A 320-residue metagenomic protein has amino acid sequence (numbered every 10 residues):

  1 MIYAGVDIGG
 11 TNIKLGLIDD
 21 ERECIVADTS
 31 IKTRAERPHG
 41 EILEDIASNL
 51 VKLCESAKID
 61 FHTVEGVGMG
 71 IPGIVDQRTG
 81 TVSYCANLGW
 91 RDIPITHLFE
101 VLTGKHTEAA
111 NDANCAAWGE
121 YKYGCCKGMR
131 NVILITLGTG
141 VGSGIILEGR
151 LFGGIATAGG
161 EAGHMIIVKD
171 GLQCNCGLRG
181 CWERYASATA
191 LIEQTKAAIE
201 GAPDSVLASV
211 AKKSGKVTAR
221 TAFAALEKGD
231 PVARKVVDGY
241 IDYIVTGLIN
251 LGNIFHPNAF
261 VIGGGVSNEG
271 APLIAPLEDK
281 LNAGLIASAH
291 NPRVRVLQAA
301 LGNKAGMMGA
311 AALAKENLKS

Functional and structural regions predicted by a protein language model:
M1-E65, D76-T79, H97-T107, K122-M129 (+3 more regions): ATP-binding/phosphotransfer module of carbohydrate and carboxylate kinases, centering on a glycine-rich
D7, G68-P72, A110, L134-G140 (+1 more regions): Short beta-strand segments
T11-N12, A113-C115, T139-G142, K169: Conserved A3 ("GATE") glycine/threonine-rich loop of ANL adenylate-forming enzymes
G66-A86, W90-I95: Gly/Ser/Thr-rich active-site cleft segment
A86-L88, D92, E108-N114, L134-L137 (+1 more regions): Active-site nucleophile and cofactor-binding loops and adjacent substrate-binding regions of central metabolic enzymes
A110-G124: Conserved PLP phosphate-binding loop immediately N-terminal to the Schiff-base lysine helix in PLP-dependent enzymes
A156, M165-I166: Zn2+-dependent cytidine deaminase-like catalytic core
G159-E161: Structural signature of FAD isoalloxazine-binding scaffolds in flavoprotein oxidoreductases
